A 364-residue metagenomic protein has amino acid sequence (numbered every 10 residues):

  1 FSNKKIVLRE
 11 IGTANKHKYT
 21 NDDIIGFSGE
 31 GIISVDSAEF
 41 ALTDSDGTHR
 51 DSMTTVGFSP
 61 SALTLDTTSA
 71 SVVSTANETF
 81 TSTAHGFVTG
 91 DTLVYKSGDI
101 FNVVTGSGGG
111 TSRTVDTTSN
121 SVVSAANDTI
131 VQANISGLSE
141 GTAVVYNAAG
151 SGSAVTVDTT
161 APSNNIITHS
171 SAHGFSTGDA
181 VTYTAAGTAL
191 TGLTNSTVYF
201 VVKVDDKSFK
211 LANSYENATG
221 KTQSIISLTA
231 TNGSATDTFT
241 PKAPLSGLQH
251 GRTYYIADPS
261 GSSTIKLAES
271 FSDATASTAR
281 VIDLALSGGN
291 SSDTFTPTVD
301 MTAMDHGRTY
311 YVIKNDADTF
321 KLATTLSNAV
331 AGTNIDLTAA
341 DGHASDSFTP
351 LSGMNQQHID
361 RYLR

Functional and structural regions predicted by a protein language model:
F1-R364: Small/polar beta-strand repeat architecture
